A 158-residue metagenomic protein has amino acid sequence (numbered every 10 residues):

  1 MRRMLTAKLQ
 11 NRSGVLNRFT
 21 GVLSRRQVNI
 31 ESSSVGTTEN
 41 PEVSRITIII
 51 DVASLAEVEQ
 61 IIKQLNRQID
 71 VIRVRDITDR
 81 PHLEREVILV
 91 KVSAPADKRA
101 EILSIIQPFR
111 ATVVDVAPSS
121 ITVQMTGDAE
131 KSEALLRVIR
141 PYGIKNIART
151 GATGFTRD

Functional and structural regions predicted by a protein language model:
M1-R45, I49-D158: Long, contiguous binding/interaction regions
